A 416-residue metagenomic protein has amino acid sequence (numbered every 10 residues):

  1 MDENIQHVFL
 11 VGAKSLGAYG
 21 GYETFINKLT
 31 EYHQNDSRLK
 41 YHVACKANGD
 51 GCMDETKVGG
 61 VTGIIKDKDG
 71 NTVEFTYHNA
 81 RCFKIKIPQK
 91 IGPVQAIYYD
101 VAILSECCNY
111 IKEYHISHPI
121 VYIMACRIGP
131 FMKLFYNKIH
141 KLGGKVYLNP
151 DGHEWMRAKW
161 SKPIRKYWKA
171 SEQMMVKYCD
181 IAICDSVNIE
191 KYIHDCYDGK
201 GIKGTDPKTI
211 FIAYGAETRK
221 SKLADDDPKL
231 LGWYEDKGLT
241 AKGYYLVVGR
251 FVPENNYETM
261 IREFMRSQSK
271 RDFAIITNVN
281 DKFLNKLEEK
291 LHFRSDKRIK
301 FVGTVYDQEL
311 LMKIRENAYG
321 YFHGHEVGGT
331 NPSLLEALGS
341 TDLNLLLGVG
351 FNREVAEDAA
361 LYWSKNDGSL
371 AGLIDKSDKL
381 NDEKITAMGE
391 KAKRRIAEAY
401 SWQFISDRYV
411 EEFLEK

Functional and structural regions predicted by a protein language model:
I5, L10-Y19, E31-P93, I189 (+3 more regions): N-terminal strand-loop element at the rim of the active site of nucleotide-sugar-dependent glycosyltransferases
V8-V11, K229, Y234-N255, I261-Q268 (+1 more regions): Conserved donor-binding/catalytic core segment of Leloir-type glycosyltransferases
C45-D50, A216-E217, V248, R271-E288 (+1 more regions): Glycosyltransferase donor-sugar binding loop
Q95-C108, H118-L142, Y147-P150, G329: An aromatic- and histidine-rich active-site surface loop
I164-A182: Membrane-proximal helix-turn-helix segments that form the acceptor-binding/catalytic region of lipid-linked
K177-K208, A216-S221, Y409: A short, active-site helix/loop in glycosyltransferases that binds the activated sugar's phosphate group
K313-G329, D342-L343: Acidic donor-binding loop of glycosyltransferase active sites
A360-G368, D375-D382: Conserved acidic donor-binding segment of nucleotide-sugar-dependent glycosyltransferases
